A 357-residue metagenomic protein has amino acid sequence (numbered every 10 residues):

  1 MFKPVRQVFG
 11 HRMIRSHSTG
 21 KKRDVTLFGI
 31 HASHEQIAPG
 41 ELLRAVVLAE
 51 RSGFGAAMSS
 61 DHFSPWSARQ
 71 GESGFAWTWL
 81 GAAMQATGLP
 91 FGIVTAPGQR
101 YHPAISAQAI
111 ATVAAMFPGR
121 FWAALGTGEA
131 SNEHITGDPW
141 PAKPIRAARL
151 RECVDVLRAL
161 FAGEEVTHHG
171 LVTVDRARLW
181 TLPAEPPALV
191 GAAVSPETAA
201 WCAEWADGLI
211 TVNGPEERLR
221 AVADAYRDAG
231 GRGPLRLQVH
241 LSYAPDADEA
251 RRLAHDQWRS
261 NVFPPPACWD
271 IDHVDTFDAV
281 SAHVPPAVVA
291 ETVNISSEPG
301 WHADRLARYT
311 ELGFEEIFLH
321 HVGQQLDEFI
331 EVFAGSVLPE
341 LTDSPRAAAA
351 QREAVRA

Functional and structural regions predicted by a protein language model:
F2, R6-A357: Active-site-adjacent structural elements that line small-molecule/cofactor binding pockets in enzymes
